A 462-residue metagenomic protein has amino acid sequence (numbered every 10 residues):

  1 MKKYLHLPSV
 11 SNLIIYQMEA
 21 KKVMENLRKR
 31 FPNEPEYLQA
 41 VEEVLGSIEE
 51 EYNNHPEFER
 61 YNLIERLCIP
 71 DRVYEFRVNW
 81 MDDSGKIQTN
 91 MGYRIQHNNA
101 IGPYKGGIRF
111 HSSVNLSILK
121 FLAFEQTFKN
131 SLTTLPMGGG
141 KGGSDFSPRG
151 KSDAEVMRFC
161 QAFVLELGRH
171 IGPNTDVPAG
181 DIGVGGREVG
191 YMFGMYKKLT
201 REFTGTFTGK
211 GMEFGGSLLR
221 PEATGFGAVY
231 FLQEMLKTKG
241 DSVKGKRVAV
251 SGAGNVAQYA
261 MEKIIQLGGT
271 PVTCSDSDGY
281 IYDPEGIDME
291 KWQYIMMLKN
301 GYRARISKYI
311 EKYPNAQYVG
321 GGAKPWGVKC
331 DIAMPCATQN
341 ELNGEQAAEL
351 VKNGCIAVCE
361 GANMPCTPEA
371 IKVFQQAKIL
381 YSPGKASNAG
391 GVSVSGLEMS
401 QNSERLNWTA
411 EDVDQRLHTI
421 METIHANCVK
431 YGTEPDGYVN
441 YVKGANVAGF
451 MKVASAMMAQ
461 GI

Functional and structural regions predicted by a protein language model:
H6-Q17: Short, Lys/Arg-enriched N-terminal segments with co-localized hydrophobic residues within the first ~10-30 amino acids
Q17-A40, M235-L236, E349-I462: Adenosine-phosphate binding glycine-rich loop
L38, N54-Y61, T134, I171-G180 (+3 more regions): Flexible, glycine/charged-enriched surface loops at secondary-structure junctions
E57-K86: Structured beta-strand/loop patches that form or line metal/cofactor-binding pockets in enzymes
H111, N130-K244: Glycine/serine-rich phosphate-binding loop and adjoining beta1-alpha1 elements at the start of nucleotide-handling
G211, G216-K329: Glycine-rich phosphate/diphosphate-binding loop of Rossmann-like nucleotide-binding domains
G279-Y381, A386: Rossmann-like adenosine-cofactor binding region
